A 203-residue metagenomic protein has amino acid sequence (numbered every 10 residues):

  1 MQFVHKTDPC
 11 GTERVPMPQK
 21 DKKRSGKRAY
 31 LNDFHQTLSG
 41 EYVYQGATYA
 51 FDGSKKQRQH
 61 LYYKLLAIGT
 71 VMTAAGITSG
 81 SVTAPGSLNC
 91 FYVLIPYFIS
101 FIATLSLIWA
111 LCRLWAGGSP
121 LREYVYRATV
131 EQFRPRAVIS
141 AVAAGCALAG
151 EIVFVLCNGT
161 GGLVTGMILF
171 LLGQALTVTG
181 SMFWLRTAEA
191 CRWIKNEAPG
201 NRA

Functional and structural regions predicted by a protein language model:
M1-R58: N-terminal, intrinsically disordered, low-complexity segments that immediately precede the first transmembrane helix
K22-D33, G53-A75, F98-A103, V138: Alpha-helical transmembrane segments of integral membrane proteins, especially early/N-terminal helices
K64-V82, S140-I152: Canonical alpha-helical transmembrane segments of integral membrane proteins
N89-L105, L169-Q174: Alpha-helical transmembrane segments
I102-R122, F183-E189: Membrane-water interface of transmembrane alpha-helices
P120-A137: Short membrane-interface loop/juxtamembrane segments of multi-pass integral membrane proteins
A143-F170: Alpha-helical transmembrane segments and their membrane-interface junctions in multi-pass membrane proteins
T179-R202: Cytosolic juxtamembrane helix at the C-terminal end of the final transmembrane segment
